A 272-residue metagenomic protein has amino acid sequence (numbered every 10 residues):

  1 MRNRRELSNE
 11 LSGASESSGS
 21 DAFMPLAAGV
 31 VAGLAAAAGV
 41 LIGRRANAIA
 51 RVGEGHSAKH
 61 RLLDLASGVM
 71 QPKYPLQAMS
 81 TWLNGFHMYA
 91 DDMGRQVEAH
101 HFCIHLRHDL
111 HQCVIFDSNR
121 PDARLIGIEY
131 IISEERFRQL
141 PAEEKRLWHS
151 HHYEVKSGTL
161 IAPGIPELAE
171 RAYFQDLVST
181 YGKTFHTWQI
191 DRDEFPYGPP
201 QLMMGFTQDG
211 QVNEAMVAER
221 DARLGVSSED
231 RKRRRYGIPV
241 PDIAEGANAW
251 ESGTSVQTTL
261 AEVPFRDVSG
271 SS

Functional and structural regions predicted by a protein language model:
M1-S18, N47-L65, S272: Intrinsically disordered, highly charged
L11, S15-D21, H101, R138 (+2 more regions): Intrinsically disordered, low-complexity serine/threonine-rich segments
S20-R45: Hydrophobic alpha-helical topogenic segments used for membrane insertion/localization
E54-R61, N84-Y89, G158-I161: N-terminal start-of-chain detector that recognizes signal peptides and the immediate post-cleavage beginning
L62-F116: N-terminal secretory signal peptides
N119-Q208: An exposed acidic His-Trp-rich patch
E194-S272: A eukaryote-biased signal for long
